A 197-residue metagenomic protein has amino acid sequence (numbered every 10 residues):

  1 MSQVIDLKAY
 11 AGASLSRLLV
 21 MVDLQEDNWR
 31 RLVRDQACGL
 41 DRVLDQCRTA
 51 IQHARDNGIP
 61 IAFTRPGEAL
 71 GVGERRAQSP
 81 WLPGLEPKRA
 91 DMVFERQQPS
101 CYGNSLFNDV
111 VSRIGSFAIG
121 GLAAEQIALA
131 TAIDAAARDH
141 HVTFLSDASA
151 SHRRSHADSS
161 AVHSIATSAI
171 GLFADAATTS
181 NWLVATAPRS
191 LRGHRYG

Functional and structural regions predicted by a protein language model:
M1-L18, V72-G197: Active-site-adjacent betaalpha module
L15, L32-I61: A short alpha/beta connector and helix-capping loop motif
L18-L24: N-terminal nucleotide-binding beta1-loop-alpha1 segment
Q25-R31: Short acidic, Gly/Ser-rich segments with clustered Asp/Glu that frequently serve as metal-coordination loops in enzyme
R65-G67, L122: Short, well-ordered beta-to-alpha junction loops that form the rim of enzyme active sites and present histidine/acidic
